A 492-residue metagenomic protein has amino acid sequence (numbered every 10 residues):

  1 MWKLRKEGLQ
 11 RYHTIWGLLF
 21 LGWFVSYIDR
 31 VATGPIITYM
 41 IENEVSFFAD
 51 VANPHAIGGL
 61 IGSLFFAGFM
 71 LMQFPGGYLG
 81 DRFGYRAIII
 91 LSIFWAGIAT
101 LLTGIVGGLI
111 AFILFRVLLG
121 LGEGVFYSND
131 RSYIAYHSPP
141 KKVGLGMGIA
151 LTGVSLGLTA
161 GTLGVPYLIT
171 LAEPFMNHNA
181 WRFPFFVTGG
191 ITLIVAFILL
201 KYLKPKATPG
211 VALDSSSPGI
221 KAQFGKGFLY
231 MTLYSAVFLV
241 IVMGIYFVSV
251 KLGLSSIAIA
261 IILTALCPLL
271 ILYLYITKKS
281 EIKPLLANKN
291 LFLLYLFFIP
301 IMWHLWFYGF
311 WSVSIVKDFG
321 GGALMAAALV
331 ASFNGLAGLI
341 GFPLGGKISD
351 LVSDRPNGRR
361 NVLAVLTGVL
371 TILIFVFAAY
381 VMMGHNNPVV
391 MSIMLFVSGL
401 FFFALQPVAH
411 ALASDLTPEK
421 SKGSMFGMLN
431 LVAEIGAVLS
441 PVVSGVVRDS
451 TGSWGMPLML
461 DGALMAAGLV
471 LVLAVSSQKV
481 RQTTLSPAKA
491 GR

Functional and structural regions predicted by a protein language model:
T14-F48, G161, Y308-V313, S440: Extracytoplasmic
T33-G34, Y234-A260, K289-G335, L339-P343 (+1 more regions): Extracytoplasmic gate region of multi-pass secondary transporters
I36-M70: Extracellular/periplasmic helix-loop-helix junction of adjacent transmembrane segments in MFS-like secondary
L71-I110: Conserved MFS/SLC helix-loop-helix module at the cytosolic interface between two early adjacent transmembrane helices
G84, I105-A111, G122, P139 (+1 more regions): Helix-breaking motifs and short loop linkers at transmembrane-helix boundaries and internal kinks in secondary membrane
A150, V154-K204, S217-L263: Helix-loop-helix hairpin linking two adjacent transmembrane segments in secondary transporters
F342-P343, H410, S414-T451: A late C-terminal transmembrane helix in Major Facilitator Superfamily
N357-A409: C-terminal transmembrane helical hairpin of 12-TM major facilitator-type secondary transporters
